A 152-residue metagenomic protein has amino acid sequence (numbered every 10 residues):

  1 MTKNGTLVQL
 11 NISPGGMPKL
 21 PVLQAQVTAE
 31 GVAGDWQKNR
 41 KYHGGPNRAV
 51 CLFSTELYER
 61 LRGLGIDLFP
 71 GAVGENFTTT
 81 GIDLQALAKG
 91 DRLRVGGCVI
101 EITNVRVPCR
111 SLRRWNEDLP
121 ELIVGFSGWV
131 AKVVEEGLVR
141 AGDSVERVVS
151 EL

Functional and structural regions predicted by a protein language model:
M1-L152: Metal-cofactor-dependent catalytic cores
